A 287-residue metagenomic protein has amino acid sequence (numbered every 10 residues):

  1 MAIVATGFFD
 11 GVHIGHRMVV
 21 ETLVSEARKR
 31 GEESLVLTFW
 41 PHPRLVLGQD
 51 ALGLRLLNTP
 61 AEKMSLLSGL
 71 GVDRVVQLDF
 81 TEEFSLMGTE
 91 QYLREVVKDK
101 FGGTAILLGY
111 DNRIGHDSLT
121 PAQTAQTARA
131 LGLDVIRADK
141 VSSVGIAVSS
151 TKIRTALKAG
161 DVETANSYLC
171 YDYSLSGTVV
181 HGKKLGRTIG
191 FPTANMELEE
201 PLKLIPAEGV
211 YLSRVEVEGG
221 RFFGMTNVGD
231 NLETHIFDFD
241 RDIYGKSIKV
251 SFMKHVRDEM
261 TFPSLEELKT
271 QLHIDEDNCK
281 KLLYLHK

Functional and structural regions predicted by a protein language model:
M1-T59: N-terminal catalytic cores of NTP/NDP-binding nucleotidyl/phosphoryl-transfer enzymes
H13, L67, I106, A165 (+2 more regions): Residue-level signal for inorganic ion chemistry
G15-V19, G88-T89, L119-T120, S149 (+1 more regions): Residues at alpha-helix caps and immediate loop-helix transition turns in enzyme cores, especially N- and C-cap
M18, T22, E62, T164-Y171 (+1 more regions): A non-catalytic, amphipathic alpha-helix used as a structural packing/dimerization or gating element in enzyme scaffolds
L45-L131: N-terminal Rossmann-like or analogous alpha/beta NTP/dinucleotide-binding catalytic cores that position adenine
A128-M225: Glycine-rich, Lys/Arg-enriched anion-binding loops that position phosphate/diphosphate groups for phosphoryl
G182-K287: Phosphate/ribose-recognition catalytic cores of enzymes acting on nucleotide-derived substrates
